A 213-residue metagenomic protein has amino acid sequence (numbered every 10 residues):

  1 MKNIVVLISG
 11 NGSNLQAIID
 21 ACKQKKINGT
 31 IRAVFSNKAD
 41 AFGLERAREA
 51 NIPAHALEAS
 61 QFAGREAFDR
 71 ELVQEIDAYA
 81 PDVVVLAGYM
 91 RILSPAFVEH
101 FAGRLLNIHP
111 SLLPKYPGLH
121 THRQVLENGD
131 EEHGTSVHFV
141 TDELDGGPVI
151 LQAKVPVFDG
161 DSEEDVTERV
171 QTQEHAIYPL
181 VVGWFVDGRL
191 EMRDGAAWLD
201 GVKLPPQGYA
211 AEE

Functional and structural regions predicted by a protein language model:
M1-F42, R46: N-terminal Rossmann-like dinucleotide-binding module
V5, H120, D194-E213: Internal anion-binding site segments
A21, V83, A87-D200: Donor/substrate-binding cores of folate-linked one-carbon enzymes
K25-T30, Y79-P81, R104-L106: Short, surface-exposed connector motifs at secondary-structure boundaries
G29-A67, E71: Short, surface-exposed acidic-centric catalytic microdomains
S36-N37, S60-Q61, R65-D69, Y79-P95: N-terminal glycine-rich "phosphate-gripper" loop used for MgATP/nucleotide binding and carboxylate activation
